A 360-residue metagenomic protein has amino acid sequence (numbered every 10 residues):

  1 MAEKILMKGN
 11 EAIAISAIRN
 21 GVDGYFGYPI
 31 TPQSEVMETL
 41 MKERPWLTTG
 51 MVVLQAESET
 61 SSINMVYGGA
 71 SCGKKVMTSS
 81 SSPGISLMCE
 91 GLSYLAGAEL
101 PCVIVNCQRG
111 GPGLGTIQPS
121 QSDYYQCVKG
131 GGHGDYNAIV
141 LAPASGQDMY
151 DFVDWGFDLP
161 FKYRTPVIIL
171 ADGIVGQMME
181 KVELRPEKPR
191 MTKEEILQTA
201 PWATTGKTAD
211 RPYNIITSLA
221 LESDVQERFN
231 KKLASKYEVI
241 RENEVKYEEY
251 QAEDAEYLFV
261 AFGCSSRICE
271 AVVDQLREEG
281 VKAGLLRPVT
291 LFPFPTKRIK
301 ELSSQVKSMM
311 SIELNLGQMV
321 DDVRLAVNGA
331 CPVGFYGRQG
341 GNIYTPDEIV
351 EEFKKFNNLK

Functional and structural regions predicted by a protein language model:
L6-I13, A234-Y257, E270-V272: Glycine-/acidic-rich phosphate or pyrophosphate-binding loops and their flanking alpha/beta elements
M7-K42: N-terminal glycine-rich anion-binding loops that anchor highly charged ligand groups
E35-K129, I139-F161: Thiamine diphosphate
A138-E194, E348-K360: Structural signature of the thiamine diphosphate
R164-E249: Conformationally flexible catalytic loops at phosphate/diphosphate-handling active centers
K246-K282, L286, F292-R298: Redox- and metal-dependent alpha/beta enzyme cores, enriched for Fe-S-associated oxidoreductases and cofactor-handling
E313-K360: Peripheral docking tails and interdomain loops at the edges of cofactor- or intermediate-handling domains
